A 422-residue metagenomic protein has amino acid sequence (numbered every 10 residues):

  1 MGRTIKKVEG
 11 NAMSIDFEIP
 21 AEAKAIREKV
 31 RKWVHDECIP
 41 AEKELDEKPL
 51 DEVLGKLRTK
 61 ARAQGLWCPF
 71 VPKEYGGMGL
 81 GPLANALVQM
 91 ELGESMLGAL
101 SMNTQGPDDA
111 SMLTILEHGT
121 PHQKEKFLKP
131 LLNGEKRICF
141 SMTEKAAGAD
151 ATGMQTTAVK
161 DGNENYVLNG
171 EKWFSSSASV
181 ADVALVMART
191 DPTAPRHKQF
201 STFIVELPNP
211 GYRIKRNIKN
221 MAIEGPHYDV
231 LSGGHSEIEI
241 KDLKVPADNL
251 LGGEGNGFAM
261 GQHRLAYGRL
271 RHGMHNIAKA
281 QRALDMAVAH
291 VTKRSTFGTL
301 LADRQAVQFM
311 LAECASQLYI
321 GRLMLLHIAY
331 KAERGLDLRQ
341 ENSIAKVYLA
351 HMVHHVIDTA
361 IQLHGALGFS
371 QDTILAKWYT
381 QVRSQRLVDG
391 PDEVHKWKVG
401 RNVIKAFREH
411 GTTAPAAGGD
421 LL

Functional and structural regions predicted by a protein language model:
G2-A12: Short, Lys/Arg-enriched N-terminal segments with co-localized hydrophobic residues within the first ~10-30 amino acids
R3, I15-E18, M78-L80, M102 (+5 more regions): FAD-binding core of flavoproteins
A23, V34, G65, V88 (+14 more regions): Buried hydrophobic positions in well-ordered alpha/beta secondary-structure cores of metabolic enzymes
K32, D36, L66, M78 (+2 more regions): Alpha-helix capping/hinge segments and adjacent helical runs
P40-R62: Short secondary-structure junction/hinge motifs that connect adjacent elements
E42-P49, V288-A302, A315-Y348, I361-G368: C-terminal helix-coil-helix/basic helical segment that borders enzyme active sites and/or dimer interfaces and provides
R62-E135, S176-V183, A332, L336 (+1 more regions): Internal helix-loop-helix
